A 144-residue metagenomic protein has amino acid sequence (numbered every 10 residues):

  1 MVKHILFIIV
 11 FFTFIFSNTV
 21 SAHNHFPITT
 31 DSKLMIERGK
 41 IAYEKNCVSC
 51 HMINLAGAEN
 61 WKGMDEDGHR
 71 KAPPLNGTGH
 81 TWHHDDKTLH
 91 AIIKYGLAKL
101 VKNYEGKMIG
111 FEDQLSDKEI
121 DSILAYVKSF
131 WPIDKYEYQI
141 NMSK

Functional and structural regions predicted by a protein language model:
M1-I5: Positively charged n-region of N-terminal signal peptides that target proteins for export
F7-I15: Bacterial N-terminal signal peptides
V20-A42, A58, E137: Electrostatic cytochrome c docking/interface patches
H23-F26, E44-K45, K102-K144: Flexible coil segments in periplasmic/lumen-exposed cytochrome c-class electron-transfer proteins
M35, K45-N54, K71, K107 (+1 more regions): Short pre-active-site segment immediately N-terminal to redox-active cysteine/selenocysteine motifs in thiol-based
E37-V48, H84-K87, A91, Q114-D117 (+1 more regions): Sequence context surrounding c-type heme c attachment/ligation sites in exported
K40, N54-H90, F111-Q114: Gly/Gly-Pro-rich "capping" loops immediately C-terminal to redox-active cysteine motifs in periplasmic/lumenal
H51, K94, K128-W131: Protein kinase-like catalytic domain
